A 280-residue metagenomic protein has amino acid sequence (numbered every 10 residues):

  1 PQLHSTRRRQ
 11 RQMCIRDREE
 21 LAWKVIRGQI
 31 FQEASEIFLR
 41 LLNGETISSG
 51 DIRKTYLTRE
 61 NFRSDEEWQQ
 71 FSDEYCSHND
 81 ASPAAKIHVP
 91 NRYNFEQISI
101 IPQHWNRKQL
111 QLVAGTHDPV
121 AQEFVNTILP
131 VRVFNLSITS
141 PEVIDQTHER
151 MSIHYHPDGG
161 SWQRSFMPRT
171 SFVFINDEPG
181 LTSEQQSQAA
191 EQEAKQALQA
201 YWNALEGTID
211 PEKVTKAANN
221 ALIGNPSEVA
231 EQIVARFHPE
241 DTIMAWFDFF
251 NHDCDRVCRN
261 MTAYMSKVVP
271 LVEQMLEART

Functional and structural regions predicted by a protein language model:
P1-I15: Single conserved hydrophobic/aromatic residue that forms the stacking wall/gate of nucleotide- or nucleobase-binding
R9-Q12, Q111-G115, V131-L136, S165-S171 (+1 more regions): Hydrophobic faces of well-ordered beta-strands that scaffold small-molecule active sites in alpha/beta enzyme cores
Q12, T46, R53, D118 (+3 more regions): Active-site-proximal loop/turn and secondary-structure-junction residues that shape catalytic pockets, frequently
I15-L21: Acidic/polar active-site rim loop that often engages polyanionic ligands
V25-Q103, E142-E240, M275-R279: An alpha-helical appendage that flanks or caps ligand/catalytic pockets
H104-Q111: A local structural motif
G115-E142: A conserved active-site cap/scaffold subdomain adjacent to cofactor or substrate pockets
G224-A278: Long, low-complexity C-terminal extensions of enzymes
